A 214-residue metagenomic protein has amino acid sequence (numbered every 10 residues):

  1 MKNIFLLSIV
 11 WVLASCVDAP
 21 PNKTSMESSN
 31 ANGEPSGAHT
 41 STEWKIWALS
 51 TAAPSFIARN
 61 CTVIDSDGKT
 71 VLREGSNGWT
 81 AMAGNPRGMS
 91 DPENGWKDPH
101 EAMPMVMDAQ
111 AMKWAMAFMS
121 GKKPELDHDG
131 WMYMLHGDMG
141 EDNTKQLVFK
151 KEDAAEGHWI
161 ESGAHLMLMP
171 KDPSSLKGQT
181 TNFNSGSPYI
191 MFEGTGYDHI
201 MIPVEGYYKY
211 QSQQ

Functional and structural regions predicted by a protein language model:
M1-I4: Positively charged n-region of N-terminal signal peptides that target proteins for export
I9-V10, E74: Residue-level signal for mature regions of secreted extracellular proteins and peptides
A14-S15: C-terminal motif of bacterial Sec signal peptides marking the signal peptidase cleavage site
D18: Short, conserved catalytic or interaction motifs in soluble domains
N22-Q214: Primary mode marks residue(s) on the alpha4-beta5-alpha5 output face of response regulator receiver
